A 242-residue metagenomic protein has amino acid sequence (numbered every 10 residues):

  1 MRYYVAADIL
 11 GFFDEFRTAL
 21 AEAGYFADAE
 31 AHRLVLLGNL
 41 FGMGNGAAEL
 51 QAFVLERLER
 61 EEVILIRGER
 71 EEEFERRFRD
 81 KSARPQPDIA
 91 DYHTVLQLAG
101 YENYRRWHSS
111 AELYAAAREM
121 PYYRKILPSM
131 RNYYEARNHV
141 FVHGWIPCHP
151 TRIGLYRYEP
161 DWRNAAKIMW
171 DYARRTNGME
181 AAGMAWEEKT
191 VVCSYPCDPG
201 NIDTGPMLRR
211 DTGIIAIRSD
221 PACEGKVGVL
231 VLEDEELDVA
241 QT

Functional and structural regions predicted by a protein language model:
M1-F53: N-terminal active-site segment of His-dependent metallophosphoesterases
V5, L34-L36, L65-I66, V140 (+1 more regions): Residue-level marker for buried hydrophobic side chains located in beta-strands that build the well-ordered beta-sheet
D8, N39, G68-E69, L127 (+3 more regions): Divalent metal-coordination and catalytic microenvironments
L10-F12, G42, E72, I146 (+2 more regions): Short, glycine/acidic-enriched loop or turn micro-motifs at the edges of active sites
A29-A31, R60-E62, R137, E187-E188: A general structural motif
A31, G44-N132, K167: Active-site neighborhood of divalent metal-dependent phosphoester bond hydrolases
E102-I215, S219-G225: Acidic, His/Gly-enriched loop-helix segments that form or flank divalent-metal centers in metallo-dependent hydrolases
G225-T242: Short, basic/aromatic-enriched C-terminal tail that caps enzymatic domains
